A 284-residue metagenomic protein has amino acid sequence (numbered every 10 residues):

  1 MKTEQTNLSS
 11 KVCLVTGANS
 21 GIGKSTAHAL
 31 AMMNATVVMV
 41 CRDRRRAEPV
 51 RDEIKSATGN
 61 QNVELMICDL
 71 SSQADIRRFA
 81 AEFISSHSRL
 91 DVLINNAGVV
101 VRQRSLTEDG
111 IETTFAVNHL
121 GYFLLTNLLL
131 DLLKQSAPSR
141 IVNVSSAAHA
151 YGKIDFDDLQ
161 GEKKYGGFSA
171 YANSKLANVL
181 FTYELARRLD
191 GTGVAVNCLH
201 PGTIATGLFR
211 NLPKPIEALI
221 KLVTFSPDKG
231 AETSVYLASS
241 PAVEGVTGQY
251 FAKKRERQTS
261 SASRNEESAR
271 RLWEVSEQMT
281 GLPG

Functional and structural regions predicted by a protein language model:
M1-A205, L282-P283: Rossmann-fold NAD(P)H-dependent dehydrogenase/reductase core
T16, K163, G167, I216-I220 (+1 more regions): A short, mixed-charge helix-start or loop-turn motif at secondary-structure junctions
I154-L159, N211-P213, F251: Short, flexible, mixed-charge acidic loops at enzyme active sites
S174, C198, A218-Q258, R264-R270 (+1 more regions): C-terminal helical subdomain
D190, P213, S239-A242: Hydrophobic alpha-helix feature that most strongly marks membrane-spanning transmembrane helices and their immediate
I204-L219: A glycine/serine/threonine-rich, flexible loop-to-helix segment that serves as the NAD(P) cofactor-binding "lid"
R270-G284: Intracellular terminal tails of multi-pass secondary transporters
